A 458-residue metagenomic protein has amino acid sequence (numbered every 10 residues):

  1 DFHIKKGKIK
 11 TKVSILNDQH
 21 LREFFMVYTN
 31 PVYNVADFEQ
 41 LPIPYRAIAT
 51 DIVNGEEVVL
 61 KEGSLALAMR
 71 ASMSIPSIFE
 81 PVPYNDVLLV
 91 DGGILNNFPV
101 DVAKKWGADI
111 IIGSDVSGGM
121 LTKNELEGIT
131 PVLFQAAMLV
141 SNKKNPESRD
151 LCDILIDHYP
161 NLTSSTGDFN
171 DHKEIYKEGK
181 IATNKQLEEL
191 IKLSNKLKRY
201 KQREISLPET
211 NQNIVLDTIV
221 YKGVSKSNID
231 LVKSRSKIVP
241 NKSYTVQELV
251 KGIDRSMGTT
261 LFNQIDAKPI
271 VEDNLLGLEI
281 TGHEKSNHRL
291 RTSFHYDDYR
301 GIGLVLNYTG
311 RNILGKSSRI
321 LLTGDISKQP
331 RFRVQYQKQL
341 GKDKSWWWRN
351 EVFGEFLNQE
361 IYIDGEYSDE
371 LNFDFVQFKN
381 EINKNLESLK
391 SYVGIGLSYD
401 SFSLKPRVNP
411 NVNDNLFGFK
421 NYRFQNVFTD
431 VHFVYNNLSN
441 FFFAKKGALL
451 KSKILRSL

Functional and structural regions predicted by a protein language model:
D1-D254, G258-I265, I270, K285-S286: Patatin-like phospholipase
Q40-P44, D273-L275, K445-G447: Short Gly/Ser/Thr- and Asp/Glu-enriched loop/turn motifs at secondary-structure junctions
R46-I48, T323, I395, L449-L455: Extended hydrophobic secondary-structure segments that form protein cores and membrane-embedded regions
G55, Y159-N161, S293-H295, T323-D325 (+1 more regions): Short strand-loop junctions, especially beta-strand C-caps/beta-turns that link beta-sheets to coils or alpha-helices
K61, L95, K144, V224 (+2 more regions): Short, contiguous, pocket-lining structural segments that sit at or immediately flank catalytic/ligand-binding sites
G179, F428, V434-L458: Acidic, glycine-rich loop-and-beta core segments that form the ion-binding/anion-interacting portion of active sites
V232, I280, K451-S452: Short, aliphatic-rich beta-strand segments
Q247, G252, G258, Q264-F442: Gram-negative/organellar outer-membrane beta-barrel architecture
